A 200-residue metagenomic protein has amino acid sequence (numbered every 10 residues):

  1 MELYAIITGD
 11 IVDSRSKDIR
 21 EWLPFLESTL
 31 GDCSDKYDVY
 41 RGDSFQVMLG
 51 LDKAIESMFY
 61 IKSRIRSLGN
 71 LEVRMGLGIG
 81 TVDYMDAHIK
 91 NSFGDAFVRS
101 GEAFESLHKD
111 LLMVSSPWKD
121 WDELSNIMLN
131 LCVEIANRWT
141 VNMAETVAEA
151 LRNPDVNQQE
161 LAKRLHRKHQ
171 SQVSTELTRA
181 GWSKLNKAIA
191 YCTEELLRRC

Functional and structural regions predicted by a protein language model:
M1-C200: Regulatory and interdomain segments flanking nucleotide-handling catalytic cores in signaling/defense enzymes
